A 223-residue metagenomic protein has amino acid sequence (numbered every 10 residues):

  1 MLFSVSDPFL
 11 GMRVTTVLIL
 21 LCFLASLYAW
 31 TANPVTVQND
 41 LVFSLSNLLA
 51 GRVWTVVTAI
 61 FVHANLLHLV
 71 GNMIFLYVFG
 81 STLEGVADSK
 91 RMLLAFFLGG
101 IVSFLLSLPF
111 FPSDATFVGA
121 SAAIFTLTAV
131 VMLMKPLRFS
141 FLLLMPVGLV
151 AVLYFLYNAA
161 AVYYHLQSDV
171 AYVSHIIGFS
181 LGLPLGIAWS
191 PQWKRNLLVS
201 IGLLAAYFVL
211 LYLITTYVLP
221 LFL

Functional and structural regions predicted by a protein language model:
M1-L223: A detector for small-residue-rich transmembrane helices and their helix-helix packing motifs
